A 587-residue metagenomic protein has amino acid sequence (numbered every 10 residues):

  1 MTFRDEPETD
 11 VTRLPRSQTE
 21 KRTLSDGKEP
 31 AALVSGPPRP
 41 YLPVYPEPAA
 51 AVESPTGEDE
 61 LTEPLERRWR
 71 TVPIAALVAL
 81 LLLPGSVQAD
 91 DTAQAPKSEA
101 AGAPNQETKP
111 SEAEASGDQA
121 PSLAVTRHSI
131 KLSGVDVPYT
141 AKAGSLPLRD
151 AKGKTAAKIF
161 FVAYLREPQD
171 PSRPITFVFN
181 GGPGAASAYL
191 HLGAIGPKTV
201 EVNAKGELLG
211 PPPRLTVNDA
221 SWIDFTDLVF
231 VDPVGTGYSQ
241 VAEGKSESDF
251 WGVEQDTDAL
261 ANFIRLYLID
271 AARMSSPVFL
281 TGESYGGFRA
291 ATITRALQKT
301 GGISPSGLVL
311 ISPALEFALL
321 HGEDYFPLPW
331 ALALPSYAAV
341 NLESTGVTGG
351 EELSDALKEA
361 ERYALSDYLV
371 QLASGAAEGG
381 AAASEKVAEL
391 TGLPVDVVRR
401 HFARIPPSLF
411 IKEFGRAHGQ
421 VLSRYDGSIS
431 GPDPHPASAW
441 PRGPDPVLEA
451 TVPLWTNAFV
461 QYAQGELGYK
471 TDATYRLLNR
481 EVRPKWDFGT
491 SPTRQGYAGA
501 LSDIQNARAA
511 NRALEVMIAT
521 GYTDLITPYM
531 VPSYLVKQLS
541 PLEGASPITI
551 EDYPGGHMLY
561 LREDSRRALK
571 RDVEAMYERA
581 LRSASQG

Functional and structural regions predicted by a protein language model:
A95-E112, G153-W251, K537: N-terminal cap/lid subdomain of alpha/beta-hydrolase-fold enzymes
E201, Q298-E389: A catalytic-pocket lid/entrance helix-loop region that shapes and gates access to the active site across common
F250-L268: Alpha/beta-hydrolase active-site loop
R273-S284: Alpha/beta-hydrolase fold nucleophile elbow
A376-I526: Alpha/beta-hydrolase fold catalytic core
L514, P528-Q538: Short alpha-helix in the alpha/beta-hydrolase fold that links the catalytic acid
P541-H557: Catalytic histidine neighborhood in serine/cysteine hydrolases with alpha/beta-hydrolase-type architecture
G556-D564: Catalytic histidine-centered segment of alpha/beta-hydrolase-like enzymes
